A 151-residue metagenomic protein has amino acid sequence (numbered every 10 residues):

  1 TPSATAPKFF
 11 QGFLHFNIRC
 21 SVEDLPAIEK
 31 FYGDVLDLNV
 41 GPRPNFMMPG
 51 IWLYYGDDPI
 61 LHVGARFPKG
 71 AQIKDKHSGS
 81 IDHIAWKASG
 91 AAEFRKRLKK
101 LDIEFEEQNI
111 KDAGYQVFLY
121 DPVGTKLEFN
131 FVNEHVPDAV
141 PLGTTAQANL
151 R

Functional and structural regions predicted by a protein language model:
T1-F9, R95-R151: Vicinal oxygen chelate
P2, V22-E23, G64-K69, A88: Short hydrophobic/aromatic-rich motifs at helix boundaries and adjacent loops
P7-F10, I18-I60: Core segments of cupin and vicinal oxygen chelate
F13-V22, I51-Y54, Q72-R97, Y115-Y120 (+1 more regions): Vicinal oxygen chelate
V22-D24, P59, K69, A92 (+1 more regions): Residues that cap or initiate secondary-structure elements
A27-K30, D34, A92-K100: Replace "anionic and nucleotidyl ligands
N39-D75, K126-N133: Conserved short beta-strand elements that form part of the metal-binding/catalytic scaffold of enzyme active sites
P42-N45, D82, E107-I110: Short beta-strand
